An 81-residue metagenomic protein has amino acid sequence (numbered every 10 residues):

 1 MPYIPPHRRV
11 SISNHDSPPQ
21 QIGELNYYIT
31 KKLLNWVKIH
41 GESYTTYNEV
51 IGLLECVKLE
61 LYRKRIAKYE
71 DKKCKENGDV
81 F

Functional and structural regions predicted by a protein language model:
M1-F81: Solvent-exposed interaction surfaces and binding hotspots enriched for charged
